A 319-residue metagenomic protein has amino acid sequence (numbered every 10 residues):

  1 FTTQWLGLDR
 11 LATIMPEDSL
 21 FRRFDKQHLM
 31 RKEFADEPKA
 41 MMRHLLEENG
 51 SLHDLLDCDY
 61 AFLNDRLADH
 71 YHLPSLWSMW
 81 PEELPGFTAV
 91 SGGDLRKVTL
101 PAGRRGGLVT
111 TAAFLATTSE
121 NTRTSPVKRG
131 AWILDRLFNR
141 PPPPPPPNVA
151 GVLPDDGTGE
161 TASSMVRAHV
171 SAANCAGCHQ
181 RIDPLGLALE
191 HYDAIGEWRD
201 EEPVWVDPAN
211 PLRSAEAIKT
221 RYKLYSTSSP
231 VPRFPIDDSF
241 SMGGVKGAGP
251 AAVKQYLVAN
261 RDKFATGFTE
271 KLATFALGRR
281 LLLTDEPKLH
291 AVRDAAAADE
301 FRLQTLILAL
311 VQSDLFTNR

Functional and structural regions predicted by a protein language model:
F1-T269, A273-T274, E286-D299, L303 (+1 more regions): Active-site substrate-binding loop specific to GH73 endo-beta-N-acetylglucosaminidase modules in bacterial autolysins
L277-R280: Axial heme c-ligation environment in periplasmic c-type cytochrome domains
